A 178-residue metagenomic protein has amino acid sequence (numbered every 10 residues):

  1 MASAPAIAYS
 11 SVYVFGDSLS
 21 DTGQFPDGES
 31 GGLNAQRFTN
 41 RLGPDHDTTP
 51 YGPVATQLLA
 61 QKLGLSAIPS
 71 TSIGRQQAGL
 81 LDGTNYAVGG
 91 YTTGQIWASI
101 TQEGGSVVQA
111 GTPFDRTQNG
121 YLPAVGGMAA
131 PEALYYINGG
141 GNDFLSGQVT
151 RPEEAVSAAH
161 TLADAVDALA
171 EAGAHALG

Functional and structural regions predicted by a protein language model:
A2-G178: Conserved active-site regions of diverse hydrolases
